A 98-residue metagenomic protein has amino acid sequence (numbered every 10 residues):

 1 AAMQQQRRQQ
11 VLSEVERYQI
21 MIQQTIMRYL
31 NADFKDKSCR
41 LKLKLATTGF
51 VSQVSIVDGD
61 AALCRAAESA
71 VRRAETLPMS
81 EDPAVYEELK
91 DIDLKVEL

Functional and structural regions predicted by a protein language model:
A1-L30, S69-R73: Acidic, low-complexity proline/glycine/alanine-rich linker and hinge segments
R8-V11, V15, I56, D60 (+1 more regions): Alpha-helix initiation/capping motif
A32-K35, A70-L98: Short, positively biased Gly/Pro-containing turn/loop motifs at secondary-structure boundaries
K35-D60, V71: Short tight loops/turns at secondary-structure junctions
L63-C64: Periplasmic POTRA and POTRA-like interaction domains that precede and scaffold membrane channels/assemblies
